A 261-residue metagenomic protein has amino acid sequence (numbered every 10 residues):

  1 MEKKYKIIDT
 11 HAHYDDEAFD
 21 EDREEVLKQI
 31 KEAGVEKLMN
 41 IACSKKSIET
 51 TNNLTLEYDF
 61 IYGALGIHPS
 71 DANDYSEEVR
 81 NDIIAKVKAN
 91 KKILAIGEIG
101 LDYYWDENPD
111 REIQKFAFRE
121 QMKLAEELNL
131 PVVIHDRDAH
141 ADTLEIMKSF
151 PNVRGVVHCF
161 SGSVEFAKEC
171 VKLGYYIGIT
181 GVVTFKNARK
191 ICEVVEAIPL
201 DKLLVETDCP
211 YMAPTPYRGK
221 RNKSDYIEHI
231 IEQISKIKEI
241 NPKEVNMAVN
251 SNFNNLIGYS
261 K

Functional and structural regions predicted by a protein language model:
M1-K261: Mid-domain alpha/beta scaffold segments of enzyme catalytic cores
